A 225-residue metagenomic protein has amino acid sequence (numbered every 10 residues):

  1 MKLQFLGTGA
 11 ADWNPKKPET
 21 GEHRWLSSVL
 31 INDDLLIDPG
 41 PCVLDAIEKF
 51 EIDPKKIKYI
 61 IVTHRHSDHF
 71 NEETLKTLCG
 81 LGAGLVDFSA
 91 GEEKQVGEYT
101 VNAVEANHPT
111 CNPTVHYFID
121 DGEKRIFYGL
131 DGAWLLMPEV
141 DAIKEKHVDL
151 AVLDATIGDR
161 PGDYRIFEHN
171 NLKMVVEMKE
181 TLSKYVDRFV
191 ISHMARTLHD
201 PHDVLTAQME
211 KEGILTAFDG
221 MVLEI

Functional and structural regions predicted by a protein language model:
M1-F50, P113-L130: Conserved beta-strand hairpin/beta-sheet module of binuclear metal-dependent hydrolase folds, prominently
L3, D38, I47, H64 (+7 more regions): Divalent metal-coordination and catalytic microenvironments
T8-A10, D34, G40-C42, R65 (+5 more regions): Active-site metal-binding loops of divalent metal-dependent hydrolases
V29-I31, E92-E98, L223-E224: Short acidic-hydrophobic surface loop/beta-edge motif
D33-L35, Y59, Y99, K124-I126 (+2 more regions): Structural motif
P41-D87, H147-A151: Active-site metal-binding motif and surrounding structural segment of the metallo-beta-lactamase
E92-H147: Catalytic core of the metallo-beta-lactamase
W134-E224: Cap/insert and terminal regions of metallo-dependent hydrolase folds
